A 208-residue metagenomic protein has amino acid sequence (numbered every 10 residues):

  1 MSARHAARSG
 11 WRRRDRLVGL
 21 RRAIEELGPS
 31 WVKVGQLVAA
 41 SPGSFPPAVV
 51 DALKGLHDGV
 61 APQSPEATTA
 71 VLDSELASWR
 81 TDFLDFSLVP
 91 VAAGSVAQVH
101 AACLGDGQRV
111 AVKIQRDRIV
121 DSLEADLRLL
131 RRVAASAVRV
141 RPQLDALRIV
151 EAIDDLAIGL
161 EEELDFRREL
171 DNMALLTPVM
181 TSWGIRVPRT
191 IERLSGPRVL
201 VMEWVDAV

Functional and structural regions predicted by a protein language model:
M1-V208: Broad phosphate/nucleotide-binding scaffolds in NTP-utilizing and phosphate-metabolizing enzymes
